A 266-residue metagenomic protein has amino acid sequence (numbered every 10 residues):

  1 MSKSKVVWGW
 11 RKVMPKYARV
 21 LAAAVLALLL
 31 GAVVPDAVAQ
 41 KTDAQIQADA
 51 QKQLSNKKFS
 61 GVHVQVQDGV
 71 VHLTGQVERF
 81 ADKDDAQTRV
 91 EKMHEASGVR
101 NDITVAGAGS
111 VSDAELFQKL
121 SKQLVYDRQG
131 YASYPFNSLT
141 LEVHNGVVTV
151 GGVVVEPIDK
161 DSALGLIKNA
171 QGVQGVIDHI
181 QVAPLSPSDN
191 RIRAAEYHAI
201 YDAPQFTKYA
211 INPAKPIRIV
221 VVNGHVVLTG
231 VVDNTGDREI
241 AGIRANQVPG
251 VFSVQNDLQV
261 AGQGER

Functional and structural regions predicted by a protein language model:
S2-W10, M14-R266: N-terminal targeting leaders
